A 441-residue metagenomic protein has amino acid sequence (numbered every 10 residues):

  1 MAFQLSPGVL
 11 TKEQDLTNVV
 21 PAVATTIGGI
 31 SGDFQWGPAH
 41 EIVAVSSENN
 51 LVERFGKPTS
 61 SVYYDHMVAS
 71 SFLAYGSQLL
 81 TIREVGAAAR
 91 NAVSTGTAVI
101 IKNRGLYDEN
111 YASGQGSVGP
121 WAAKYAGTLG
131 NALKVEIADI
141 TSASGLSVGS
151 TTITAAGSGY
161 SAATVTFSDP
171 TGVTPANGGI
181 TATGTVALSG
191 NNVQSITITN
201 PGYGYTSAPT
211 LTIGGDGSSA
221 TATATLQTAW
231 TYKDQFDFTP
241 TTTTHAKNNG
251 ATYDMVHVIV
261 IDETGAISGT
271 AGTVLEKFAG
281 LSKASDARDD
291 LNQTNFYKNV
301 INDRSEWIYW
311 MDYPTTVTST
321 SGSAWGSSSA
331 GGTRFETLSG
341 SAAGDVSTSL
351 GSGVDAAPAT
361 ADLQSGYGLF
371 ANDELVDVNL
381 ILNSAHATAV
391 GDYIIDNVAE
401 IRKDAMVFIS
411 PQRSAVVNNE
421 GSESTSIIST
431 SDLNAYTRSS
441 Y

Functional and structural regions predicted by a protein language model:
M1-G145, T225-Y441: A glycine- and small-residue-enriched flexible loop/hinge signal that marks low-structured segments
G145-T228: Conserved, function-critical positions that sit in or immediately flank catalytic and ligand-binding motifs
